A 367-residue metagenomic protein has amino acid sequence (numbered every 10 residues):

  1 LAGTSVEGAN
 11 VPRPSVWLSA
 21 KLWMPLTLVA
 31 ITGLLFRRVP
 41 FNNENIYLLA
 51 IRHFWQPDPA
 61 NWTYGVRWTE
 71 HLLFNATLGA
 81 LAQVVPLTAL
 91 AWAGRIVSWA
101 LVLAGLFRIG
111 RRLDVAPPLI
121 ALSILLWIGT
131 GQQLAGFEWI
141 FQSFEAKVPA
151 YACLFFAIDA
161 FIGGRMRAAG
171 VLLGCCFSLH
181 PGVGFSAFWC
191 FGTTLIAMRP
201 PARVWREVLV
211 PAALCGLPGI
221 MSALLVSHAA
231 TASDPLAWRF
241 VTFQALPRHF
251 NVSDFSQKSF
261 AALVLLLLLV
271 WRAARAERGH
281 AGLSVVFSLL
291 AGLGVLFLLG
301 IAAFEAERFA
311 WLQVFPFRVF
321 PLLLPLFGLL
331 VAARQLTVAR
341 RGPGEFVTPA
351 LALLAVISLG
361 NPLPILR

Functional and structural regions predicted by a protein language model:
L1-A30: Start-transfer (signal-anchor) and selected internal transmembrane alpha helices of multi-pass inner/ER membrane
V11, P149-A168: Membrane-interface transmembrane helices that cradle and orient dolichyl/undecaprenyl
S15-L18, A30-A104, I109-I124, Q133-E145 (+2 more regions): Active-site lumenal/periplasmic loops and adjacent helix-entry segments of GT-C-fold, multi-pass membrane
I31-Y47, W55-H71, P181-A187, I196-P325: Transmembrane catalytic cores of multi-pass membrane glycosyltransferases and polysaccharide-assembly enzymes
A93-L101, F144-C153, F188-W189, A261 (+1 more regions): Membrane-embedded alpha-helical segments of multi-pass membrane proteins, especially the transmembrane helices
A104, R108, F156-G163, C190-M198 (+3 more regions): Transmembrane alpha-helices and membrane-interface helical segments of multi-pass integral membrane enzymes
A160, R167-P181, A187-G192, P211-L214 (+1 more regions): Membrane-interface alpha helices of multi-pass inner-membrane proteins
V338-R367: Signature aromatic-anchored transmembrane alpha helix within multi-pass, membrane-resident enzymes that catalyze glycan
